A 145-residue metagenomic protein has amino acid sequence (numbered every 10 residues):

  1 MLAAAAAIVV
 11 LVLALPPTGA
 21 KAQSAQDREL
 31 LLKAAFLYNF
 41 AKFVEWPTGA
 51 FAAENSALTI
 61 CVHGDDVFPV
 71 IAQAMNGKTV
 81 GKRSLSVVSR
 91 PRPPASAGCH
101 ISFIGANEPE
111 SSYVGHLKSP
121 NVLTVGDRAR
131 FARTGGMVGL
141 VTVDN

Functional and structural regions predicted by a protein language model:
M1-N145: Short hydrophobic alpha-helices and adjacent helix-cap/hinge residues
